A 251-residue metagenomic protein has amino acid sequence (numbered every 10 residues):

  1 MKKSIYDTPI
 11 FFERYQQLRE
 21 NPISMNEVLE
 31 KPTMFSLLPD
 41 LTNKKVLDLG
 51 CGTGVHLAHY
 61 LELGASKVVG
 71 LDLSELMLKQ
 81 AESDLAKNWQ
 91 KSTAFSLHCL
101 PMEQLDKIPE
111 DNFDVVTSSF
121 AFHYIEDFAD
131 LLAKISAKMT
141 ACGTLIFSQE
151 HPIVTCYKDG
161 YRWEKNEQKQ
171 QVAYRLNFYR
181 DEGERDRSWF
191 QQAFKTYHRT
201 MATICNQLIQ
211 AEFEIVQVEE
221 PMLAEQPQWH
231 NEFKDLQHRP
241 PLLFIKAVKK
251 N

Functional and structural regions predicted by a protein language model:
M1-L41, V55-H59, Q80, D84 (+1 more regions): Conserved class I S-adenosyl-L-methionine
L47-L49, T53-L105: Class I SAM-dependent methyltransferase SAM/SAH-binding core
K107-V116: A short acidic, Gly/Pro-enriched loop at the edge of an enzyme's catalytic core that lines a small-molecule cofactor
F120-H123: Short catalytic micro-motifs in class I SAM-dependent methyltransferases
A129-T144: A short glycine-rich, Lys/Arg-flanked "PGG" loop and its adjoining helix->strand segment in the class I
L145-E182: Conserved class I S-adenosyl-L-methionine
Q149, I153-Y157, S188-A202: Acceptor-substrate binding/catalytic loop of class I
K195-V218: Short alpha-helix
